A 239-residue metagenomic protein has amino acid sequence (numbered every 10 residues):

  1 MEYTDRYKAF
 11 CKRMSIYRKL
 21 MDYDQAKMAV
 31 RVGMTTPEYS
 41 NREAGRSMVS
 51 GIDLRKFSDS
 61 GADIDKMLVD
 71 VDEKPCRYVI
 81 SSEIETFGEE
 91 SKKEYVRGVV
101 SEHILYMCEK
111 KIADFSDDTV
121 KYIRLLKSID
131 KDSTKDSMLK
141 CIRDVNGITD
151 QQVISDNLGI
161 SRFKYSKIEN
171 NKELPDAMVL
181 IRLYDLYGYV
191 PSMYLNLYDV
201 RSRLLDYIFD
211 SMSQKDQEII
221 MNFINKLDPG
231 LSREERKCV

Functional and structural regions predicted by a protein language model:
M1-L20, K93-G147: A short, Lys/Arg-rich alpha-helix, primarily the initiator
C11, S40, L68, S166-K167 (+1 more regions): Key DNA-contacting residues within the recognition helix of helix-turn-helix
I16, K27, C141, Q152-V153 (+1 more regions): Alpha-helical residues within helix-turn-helix
D22-N41, G147-K167: Short alpha-helical DNA-recognition segment
K27, E38, M48, K66 (+3 more regions): Residues in the helix-turn-helix
S50-L68, D176-M193: DNA major-groove recognition helix of helix-turn-helix/homeodomain DNA-binding modules
V69-K110, S192-V239: Short, charged recognition helix plus adjacent turn of helix-turn-helix-like nucleic-acid-binding domains
